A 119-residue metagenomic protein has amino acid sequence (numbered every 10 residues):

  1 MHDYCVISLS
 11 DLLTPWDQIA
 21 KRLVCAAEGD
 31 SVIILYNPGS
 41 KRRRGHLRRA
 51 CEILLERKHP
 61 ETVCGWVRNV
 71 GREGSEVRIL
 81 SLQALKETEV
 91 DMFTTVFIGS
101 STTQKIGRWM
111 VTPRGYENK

Functional and structural regions predicted by a protein language model:
M1-V32: Class I SAM-dependent methyltransferase SAM-binding "motif I" and its flanking Rossmann-like core
E28-K119: A contiguous loop/helix-start segment that scaffolds small-molecule binding in enzyme catalytic cores
